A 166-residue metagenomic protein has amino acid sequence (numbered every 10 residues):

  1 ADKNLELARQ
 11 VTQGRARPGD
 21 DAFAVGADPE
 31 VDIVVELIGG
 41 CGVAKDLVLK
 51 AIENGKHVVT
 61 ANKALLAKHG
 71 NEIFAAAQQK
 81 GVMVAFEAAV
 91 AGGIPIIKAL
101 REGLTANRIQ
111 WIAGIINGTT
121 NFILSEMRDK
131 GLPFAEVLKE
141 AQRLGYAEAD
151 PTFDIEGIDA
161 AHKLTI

Functional and structural regions predicted by a protein language model:
A1-N54: N-terminal glycine-/serine-/threonine-rich beta1-alpha1-beta2 phosphate-ribose binding loop of Rossmann-like
V11-T12, G26-D28, A77, G103-R108 (+2 more regions): Solvent-exposed alpha-helices and their adjacent loops that cap or buttress functional pockets in soluble metabolic
P18-D20, V35-E36, V59-A61, V84-A88 (+1 more regions): General beta-strand structural signal in soluble alpha/beta enzymes
V35-E36, A61-N62, S125-E126, F153: A generic structural signal for short
I38-N54, A61-G103: Rossmann-fold NAD(P)-binding glycine/threonine-rich loop
A106-I166: Active-site-lining helix/loop region of Rossmann-like oxidoreductase modules
